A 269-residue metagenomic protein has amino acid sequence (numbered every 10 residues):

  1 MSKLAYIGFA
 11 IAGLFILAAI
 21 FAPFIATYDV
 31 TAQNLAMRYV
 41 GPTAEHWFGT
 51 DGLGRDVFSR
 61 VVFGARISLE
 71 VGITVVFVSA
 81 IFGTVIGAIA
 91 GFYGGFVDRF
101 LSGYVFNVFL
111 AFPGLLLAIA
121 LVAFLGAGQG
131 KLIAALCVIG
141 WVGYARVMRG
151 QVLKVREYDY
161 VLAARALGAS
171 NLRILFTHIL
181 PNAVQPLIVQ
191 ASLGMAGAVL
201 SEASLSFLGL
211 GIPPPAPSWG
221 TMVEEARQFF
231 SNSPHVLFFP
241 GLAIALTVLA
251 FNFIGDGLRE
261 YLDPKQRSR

Functional and structural regions predicted by a protein language model:
M1-K3, Y28-V76, M222-G241: Periplasmic/extracellular loop-to-transmembrane helix junction in inner-membrane transport proteins
M1-Y28, V105: N-terminal signal-anchor/first transmembrane alpha helix
F21, I81-I86, V97, K131 (+6 more regions): Membrane-embedded alpha-helices of multi-pass transport/permease systems
A22-I25, V71-F106, I119: Transmembrane-helix boundary motif in ABC transporter permease subunits
W47, D51, V57, G83 (+3 more regions): Generic hydrophobic transmembrane alpha-helix motif, especially the helices
L110, L121-L125, L136, V152 (+2 more regions): Glycine-rich helix-loop "coupling/hinge" segments at transmembrane-helix boundaries in multipass transporters
Q129, V138-I139, Q185-M195, P234-R269: C-terminal transmembrane helix and the adjacent membrane-cytosol boundary/short C-terminal tail of inner/organellar
